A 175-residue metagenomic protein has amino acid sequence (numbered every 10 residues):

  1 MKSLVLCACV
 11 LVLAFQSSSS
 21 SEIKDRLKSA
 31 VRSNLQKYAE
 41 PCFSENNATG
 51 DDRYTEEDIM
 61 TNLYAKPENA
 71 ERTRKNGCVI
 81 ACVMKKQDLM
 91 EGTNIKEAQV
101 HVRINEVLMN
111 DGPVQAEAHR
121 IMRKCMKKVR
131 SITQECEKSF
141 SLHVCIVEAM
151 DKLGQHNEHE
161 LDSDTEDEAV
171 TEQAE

Functional and structural regions predicted by a protein language model:
K2-S19: Cleavable N-terminal signal peptides of Sec/SRP-targeted secreted and luminal proteins
S19-E175: Mature soluble extracellular domains of secreted precursor proteins
